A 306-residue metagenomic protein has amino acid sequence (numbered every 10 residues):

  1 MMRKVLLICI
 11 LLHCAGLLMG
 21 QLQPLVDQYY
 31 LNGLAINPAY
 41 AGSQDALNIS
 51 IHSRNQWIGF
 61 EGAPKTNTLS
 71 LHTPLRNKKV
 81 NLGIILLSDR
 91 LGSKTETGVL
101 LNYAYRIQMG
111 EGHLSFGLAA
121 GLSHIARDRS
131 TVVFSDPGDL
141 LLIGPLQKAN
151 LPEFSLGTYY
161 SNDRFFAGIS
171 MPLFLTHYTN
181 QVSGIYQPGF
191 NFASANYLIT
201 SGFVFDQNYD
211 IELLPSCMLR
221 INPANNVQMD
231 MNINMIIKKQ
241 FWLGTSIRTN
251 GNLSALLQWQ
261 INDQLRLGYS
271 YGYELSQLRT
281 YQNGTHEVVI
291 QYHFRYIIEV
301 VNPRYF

Functional and structural regions predicted by a protein language model:
M1, G20-Q21: Absolute protein N-terminus
M1-V5, M109: Positively charged n-region of N-terminal signal peptides that target proteins for export
L6-L7, L25: Generic early N-terminus positional signal peaking at residue ~5-7
L7-I8, L18: Cleavable N-terminal signal peptides
C14-A15: N-terminal signal peptide c-region/cleavage motif recognized by signal peptidases
Q21-F306: Subset of outer-membrane beta-barrel
